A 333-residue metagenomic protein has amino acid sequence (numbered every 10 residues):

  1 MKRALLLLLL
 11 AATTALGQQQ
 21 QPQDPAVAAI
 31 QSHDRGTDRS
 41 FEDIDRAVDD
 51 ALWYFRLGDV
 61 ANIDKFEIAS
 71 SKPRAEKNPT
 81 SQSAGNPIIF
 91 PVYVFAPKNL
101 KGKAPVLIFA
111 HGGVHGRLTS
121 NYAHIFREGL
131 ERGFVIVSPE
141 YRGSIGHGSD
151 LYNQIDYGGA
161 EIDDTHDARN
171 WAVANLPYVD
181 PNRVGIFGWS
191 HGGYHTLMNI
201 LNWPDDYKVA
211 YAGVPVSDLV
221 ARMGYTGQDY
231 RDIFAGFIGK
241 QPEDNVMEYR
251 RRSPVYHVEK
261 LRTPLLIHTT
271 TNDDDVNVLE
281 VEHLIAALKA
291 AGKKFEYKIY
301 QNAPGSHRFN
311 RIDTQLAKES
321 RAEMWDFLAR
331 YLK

Functional and structural regions predicted by a protein language model:
A4-A12: Sec-dependent N-terminal signal peptides
A12-D64, A69: N-terminal targeting or regulatory segments adjacent to alpha/beta-hydrolase or S9 domains
V60-F90, K98-N182, W189, G224-D232: Cap/lid segment of the alpha/beta-hydrolase catalytic domain
R169-Y225: Primarily recognizes the serine-hydrolase "nucleophile elbow" in alpha/beta-hydrolase and SGNH/GDSL folds
P215-H257, T263: Mobile cap/lid helix-loop segments that gate and shape the active-site cleft of serine hydrolases
L261, I267-T269, D273: Short beta-strand/loop motif that positions the catalytic acidic residue of the alpha/beta-hydrolase fold
D274-H283: Conserved alpha/beta-hydrolase "acid-adjacent" motif
E282, K289-K333: C-terminal catalytic histidine-bearing segment of alpha/beta-hydrolase fold enzymes
